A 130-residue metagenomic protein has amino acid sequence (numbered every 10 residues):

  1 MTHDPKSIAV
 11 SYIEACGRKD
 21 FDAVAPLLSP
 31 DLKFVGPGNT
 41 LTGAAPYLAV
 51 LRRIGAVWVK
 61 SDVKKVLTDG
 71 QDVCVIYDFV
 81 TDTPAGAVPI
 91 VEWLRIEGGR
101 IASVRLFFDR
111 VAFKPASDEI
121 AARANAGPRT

Functional and structural regions predicted by a protein language model:
M1-T130: C-terminal and inter-domain tail/linker signature
